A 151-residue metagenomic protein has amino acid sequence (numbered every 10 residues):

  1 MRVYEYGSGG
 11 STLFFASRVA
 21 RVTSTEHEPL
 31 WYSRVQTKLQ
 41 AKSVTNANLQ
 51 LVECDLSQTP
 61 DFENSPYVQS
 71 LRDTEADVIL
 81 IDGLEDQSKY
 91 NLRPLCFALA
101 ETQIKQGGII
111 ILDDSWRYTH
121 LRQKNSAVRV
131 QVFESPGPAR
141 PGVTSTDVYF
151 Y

Functional and structural regions predicted by a protein language model:
M1-Q58: SAM cofactor-binding core of SAM-dependent methyltransferases, primarily the Rossmann-like beta-alpha-beta module
E5, L80-I81: Redox-cofactor binding/interface segments in oxidoreductases and associated redox assembly factors
T12-A16, Y32, Q36, V68 (+2 more regions): Short amphipathic alpha-helical segments and helix-helix/interface helices
C54-F62, P136-P141: A short acidic, often aromatic-flanked loop/helix-cap motif at beta-alpha or helix-coil junctions that lines enzyme
Q58-S65, D86-L92: Short, flexible/disordered intra-domain loops and linkers
P60-V68, T144-F150: Short, surface-exposed amphipathic charged segments that create phosphate/polyanion-binding patches used for binding
Q69-V78: A short acidic, Gly/Pro-enriched loop at the edge of an enzyme's catalytic core that lines a small-molecule cofactor
V78, L84-Y151: C-terminal substrate-binding/active-site "lid" region of AdoMet-derived donor-dependent transferases
